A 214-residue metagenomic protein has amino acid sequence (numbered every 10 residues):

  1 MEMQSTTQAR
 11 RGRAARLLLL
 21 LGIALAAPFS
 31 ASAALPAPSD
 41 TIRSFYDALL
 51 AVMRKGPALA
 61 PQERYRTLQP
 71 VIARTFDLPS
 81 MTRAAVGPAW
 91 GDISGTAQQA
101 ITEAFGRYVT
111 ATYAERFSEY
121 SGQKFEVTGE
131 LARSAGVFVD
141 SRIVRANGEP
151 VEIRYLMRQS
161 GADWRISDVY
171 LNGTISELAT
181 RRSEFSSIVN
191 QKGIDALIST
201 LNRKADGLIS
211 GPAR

Functional and structural regions predicted by a protein language model:
M1-R11: N-terminal secretory signal peptides that target proteins for export/translocation
L18-P28: Bacterial N-terminal signal peptides
F29-A33: Sec/Tat signal peptide C-region and signal peptidase I cleavage site
L35-Y113: Early exported N-terminus immediately downstream of N-terminal targeting peptides
P36-D40, A51, K55-Q62, D92-T96 (+6 more regions): Surface-exposed, polar/charged faces of alpha-helical domains in mature secreted/periplasmic/lumenal proteins
T110-V151, L201-R214: Surface-exposed, charged secondary-structure patches
P150-T180: Short beta-strand edge/turn micro-motifs at domain boundaries
Y170-R214: Low-complexity, intrinsically disordered terminal/linker segments enriched in charged and Gly/Pro repeats
